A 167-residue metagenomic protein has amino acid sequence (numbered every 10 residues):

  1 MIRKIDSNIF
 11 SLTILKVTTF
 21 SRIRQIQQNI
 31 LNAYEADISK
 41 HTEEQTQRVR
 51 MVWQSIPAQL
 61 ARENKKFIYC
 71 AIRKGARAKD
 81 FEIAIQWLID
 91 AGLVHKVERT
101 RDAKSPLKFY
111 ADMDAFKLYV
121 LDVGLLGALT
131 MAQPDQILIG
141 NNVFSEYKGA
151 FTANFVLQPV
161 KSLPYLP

Functional and structural regions predicted by a protein language model:
M1-D6: Amphipathic alpha-helical segments of the small helical/lid subdomains adjacent to P-loop NTPase cores
I9-P167: Accessory nucleic acid-recognition modules appended to NTPase machines
